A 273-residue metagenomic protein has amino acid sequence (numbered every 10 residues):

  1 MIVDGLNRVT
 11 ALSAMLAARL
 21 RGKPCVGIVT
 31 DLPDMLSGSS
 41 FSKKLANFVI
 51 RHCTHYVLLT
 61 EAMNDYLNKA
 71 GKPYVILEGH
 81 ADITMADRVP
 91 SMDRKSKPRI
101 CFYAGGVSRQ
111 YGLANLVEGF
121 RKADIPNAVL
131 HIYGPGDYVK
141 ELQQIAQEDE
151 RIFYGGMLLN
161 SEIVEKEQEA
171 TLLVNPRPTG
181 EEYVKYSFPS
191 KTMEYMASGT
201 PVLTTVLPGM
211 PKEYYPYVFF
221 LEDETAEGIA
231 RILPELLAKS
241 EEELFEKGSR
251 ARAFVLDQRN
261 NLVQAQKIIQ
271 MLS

Functional and structural regions predicted by a protein language model:
V9-L12, L16-P24, L32-L58: Membrane-proximal helix-turn-helix segments that form the acceptor-binding/catalytic region of lipid-linked
V26, D34, A46-R88, F153: Donor nucleotide-sugar binding/catalytic pocket of nucleotide-sugar-dependent glycosyltransferases
A81, M92-R121, H131: Conserved donor-binding/catalytic core segment of Leloir-type glycosyltransferases
A104, V129-L142, G156: Glycosyltransferase donor-sugar binding loop
Y111, S161-K166, L173-E194, T204-E213: Nucleotide-sugar-dependent
K140-E167, L172: Nucleotide-activated donor-binding/catalytic signature segment of Leloir-type glycosyltransferases, i.e., the conserved
P216-E227, E235-E241: Conserved acidic donor-binding segment of nucleotide-sugar-dependent glycosyltransferases
A238-L272: A charged, aromatic-enriched C-terminal amphipathic alpha-helix characteristic of glycosyltransferases across folds
